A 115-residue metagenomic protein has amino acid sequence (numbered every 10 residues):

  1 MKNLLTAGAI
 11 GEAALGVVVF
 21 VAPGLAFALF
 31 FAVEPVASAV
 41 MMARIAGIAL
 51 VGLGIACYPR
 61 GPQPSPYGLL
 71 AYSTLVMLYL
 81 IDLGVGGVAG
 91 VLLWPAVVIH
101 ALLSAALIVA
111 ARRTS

Functional and structural regions predicted by a protein language model:
M1-A28: N-terminal leader/targeting helix
K2-L5, A9, G47-L50, P66-S73 (+3 more regions): Residues within membrane-spanning alpha-helices of integral membrane proteins, especially the hydrophobic core/packing
G11-F20, A37-G61, Y67-L78: Core segments of alpha-helical transmembrane spans in multipass integral membrane proteins
G24-V36, L83-G84, V88: Membrane-interface helix termini and inter-helical loops of multi-pass transporters
V33-V40, A89-I99: Non-cytosolic membrane-interface motifs at loop->transmembrane helix junctions
P59-P62, L78-P95, A111-R113: Membrane-helix boundary connector in multi-pass membrane proteins
L102-S115: Membrane-water interface at the C-terminal end of transmembrane alpha helices
